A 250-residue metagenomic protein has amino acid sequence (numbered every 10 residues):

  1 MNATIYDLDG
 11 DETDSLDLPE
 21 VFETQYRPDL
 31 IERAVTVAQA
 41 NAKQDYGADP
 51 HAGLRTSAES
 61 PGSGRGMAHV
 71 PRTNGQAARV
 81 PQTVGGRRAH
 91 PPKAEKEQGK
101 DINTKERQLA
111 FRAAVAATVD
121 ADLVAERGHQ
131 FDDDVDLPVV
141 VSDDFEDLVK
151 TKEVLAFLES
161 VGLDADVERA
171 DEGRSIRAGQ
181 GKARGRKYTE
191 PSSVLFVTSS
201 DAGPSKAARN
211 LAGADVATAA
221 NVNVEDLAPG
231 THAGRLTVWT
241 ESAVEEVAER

Functional and structural regions predicted by a protein language model:
D7-L8: Short, acidic, Ser/Thr-enriched surface-loop or helix-capping motifs
D14-T189: Basic, glycine/proline-rich low-complexity segments that contact nucleic acids
S142-T151, F157, V161-R250: RNase H-like, two-metal
